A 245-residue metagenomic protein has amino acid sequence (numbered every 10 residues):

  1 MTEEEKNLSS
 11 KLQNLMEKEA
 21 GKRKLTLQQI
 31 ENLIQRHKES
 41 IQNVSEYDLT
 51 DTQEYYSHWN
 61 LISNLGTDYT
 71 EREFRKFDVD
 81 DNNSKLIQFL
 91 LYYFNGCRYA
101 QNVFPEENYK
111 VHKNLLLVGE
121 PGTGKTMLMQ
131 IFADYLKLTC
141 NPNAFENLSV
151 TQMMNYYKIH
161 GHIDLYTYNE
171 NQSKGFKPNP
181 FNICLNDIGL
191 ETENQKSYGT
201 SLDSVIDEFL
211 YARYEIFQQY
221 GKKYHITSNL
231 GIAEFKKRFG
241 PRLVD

Functional and structural regions predicted by a protein language model:
M1-K110, D245: A short, basic N-terminal segment
T2, L190-D245: Replace "adjacent to P-loop NTPase cores in ATP/GTP-dependent enzymes" with "adjacent to NTP-binding cores
N114: Walker A (P-loop) ATP-phosphate-binding motif of ABC ATPase nucleotide-binding domains
L117: Hydrophobic anchor at the beta1->P-loop junction of P-loop NTPases
G122-K125: Conserved glycine(s) of the Walker
L128, F132: Hydrophobic positions on the alpha1 helix immediately C-terminal to the Walker A/P-loop
Y135-I183: AAA+/P-loop NTPase substrate/partner-engagement loops
N186-I188: Walker B catalytic acidic pair
